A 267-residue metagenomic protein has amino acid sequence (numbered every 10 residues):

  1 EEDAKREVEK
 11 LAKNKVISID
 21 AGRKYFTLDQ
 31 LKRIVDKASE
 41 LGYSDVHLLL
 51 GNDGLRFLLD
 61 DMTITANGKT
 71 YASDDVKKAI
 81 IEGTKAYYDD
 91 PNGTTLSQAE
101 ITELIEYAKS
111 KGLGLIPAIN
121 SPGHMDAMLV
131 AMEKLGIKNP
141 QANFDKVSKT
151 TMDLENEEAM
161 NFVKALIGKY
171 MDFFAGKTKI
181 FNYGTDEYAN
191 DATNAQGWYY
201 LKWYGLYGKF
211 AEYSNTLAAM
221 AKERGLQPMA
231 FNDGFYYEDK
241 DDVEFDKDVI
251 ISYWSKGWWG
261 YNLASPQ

Functional and structural regions predicted by a protein language model:
E1-K10: Contiguous, structured surface segment used for ligand recognition
K10-K13, D53-S110, M125-E158, A189-G205: Aromatic- and acidic-residue-enriched carbohydrate-binding clefts of CAZyme catalytic domains
K13-L31, E40, S148-A159: Active-site mouth loops of central-metabolism enzymes
D20-K24, G51-D53, N120-H124, D186-Y188 (+2 more regions): Active-site beta-loop-alpha junctions enriched in small/polar residues
Q30-G54, F174: Catalytic domains of carbohydrate-active enzymes, especially glycoside hydrolases
S39, T102-I105, K109, A218 (+2 more regions): Anion (oxyanion) recognition and catalysis
L41-V46, E100-P122, Q141, S148-N182: An active-site-proximal structural segment forming one wall of the substrate-binding cleft that immediately precedes
T151-I250, W254-P266: Active-site neighborhood of glycoside hydrolase catalytic domains
